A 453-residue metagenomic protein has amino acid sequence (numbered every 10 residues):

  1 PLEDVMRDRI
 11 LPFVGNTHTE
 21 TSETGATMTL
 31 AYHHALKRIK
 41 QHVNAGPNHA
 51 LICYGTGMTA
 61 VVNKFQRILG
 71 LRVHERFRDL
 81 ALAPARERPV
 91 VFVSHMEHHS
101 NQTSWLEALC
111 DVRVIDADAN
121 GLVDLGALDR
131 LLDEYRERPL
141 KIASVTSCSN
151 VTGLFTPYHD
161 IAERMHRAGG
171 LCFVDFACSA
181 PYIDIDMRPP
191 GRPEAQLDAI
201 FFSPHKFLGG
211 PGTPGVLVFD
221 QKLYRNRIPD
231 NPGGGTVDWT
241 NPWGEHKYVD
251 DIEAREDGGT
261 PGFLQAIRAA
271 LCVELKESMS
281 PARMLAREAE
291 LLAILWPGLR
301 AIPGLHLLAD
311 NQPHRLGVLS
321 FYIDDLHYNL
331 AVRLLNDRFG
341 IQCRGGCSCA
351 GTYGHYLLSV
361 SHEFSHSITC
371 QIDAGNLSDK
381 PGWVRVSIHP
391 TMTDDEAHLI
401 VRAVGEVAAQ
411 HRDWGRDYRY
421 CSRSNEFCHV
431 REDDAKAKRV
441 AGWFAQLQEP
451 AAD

Functional and structural regions predicted by a protein language model:
P1-D453: Pyridoxal 5′-phosphate
